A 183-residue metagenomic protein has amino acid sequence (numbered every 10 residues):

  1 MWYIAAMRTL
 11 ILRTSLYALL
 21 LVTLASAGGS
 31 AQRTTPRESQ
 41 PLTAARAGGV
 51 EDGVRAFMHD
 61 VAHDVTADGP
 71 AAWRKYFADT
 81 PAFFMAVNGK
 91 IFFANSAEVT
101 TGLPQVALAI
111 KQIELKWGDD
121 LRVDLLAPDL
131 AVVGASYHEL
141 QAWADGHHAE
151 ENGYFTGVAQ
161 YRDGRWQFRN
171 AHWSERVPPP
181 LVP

Functional and structural regions predicted by a protein language model:
A5-L16: Bacterial N-terminal signal peptides that target proteins for export
S15-A25: Bacterial N-terminal signal peptides
Q32-K75, D79, P180-P183: Short, low-complexity N-terminal intrinsically disordered segments enriched in polar/charged residues
Q32-P36, N152-V182: Short beta-strand edge/turn micro-motifs at domain boundaries
P70-L126, E150: A solvent-exposed, acidic/Ser-Thr-rich amphipathic alpha-helical stretch
L115, D129-E139: A short hydrophobic beta-strand element
V123-A131, H147, A159-R165: A short, structured loop/turn motif at beta-sheet edges
